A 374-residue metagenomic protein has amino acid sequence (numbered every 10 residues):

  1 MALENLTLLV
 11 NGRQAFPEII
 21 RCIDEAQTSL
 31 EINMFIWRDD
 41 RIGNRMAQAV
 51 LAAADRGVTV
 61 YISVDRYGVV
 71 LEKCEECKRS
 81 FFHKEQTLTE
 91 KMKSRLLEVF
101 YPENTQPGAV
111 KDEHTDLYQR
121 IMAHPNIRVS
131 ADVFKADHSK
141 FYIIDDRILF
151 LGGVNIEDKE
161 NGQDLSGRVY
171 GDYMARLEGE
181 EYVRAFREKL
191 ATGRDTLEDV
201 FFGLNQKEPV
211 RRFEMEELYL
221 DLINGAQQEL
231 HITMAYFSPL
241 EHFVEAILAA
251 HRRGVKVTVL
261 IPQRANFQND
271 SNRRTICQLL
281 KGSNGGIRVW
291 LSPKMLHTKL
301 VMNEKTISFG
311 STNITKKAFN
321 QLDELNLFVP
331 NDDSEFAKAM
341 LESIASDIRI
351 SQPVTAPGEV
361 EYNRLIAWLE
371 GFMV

Functional and structural regions predicted by a protein language model:
M1-V374: Charged, low-complexity intrinsically disordered terminal segments
